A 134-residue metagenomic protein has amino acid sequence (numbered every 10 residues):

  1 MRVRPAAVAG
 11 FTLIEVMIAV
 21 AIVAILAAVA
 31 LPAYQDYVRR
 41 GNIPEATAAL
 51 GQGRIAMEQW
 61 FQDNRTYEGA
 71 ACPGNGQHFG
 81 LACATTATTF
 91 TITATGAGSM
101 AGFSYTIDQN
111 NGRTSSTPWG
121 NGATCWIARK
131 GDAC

Functional and structural regions predicted by a protein language model:
R2-R4: Bacterial Sec-dependent N-terminal signal peptides
A6-Y34: N-terminal single-pass transmembrane signal-anchor helix
V8, R40-P44, A48, T85 (+1 more regions): Residues at secondary-structure transition points
V38-T66: Membrane-proximal N-terminal amphipathic helix
I55-C134: Periplasmic/extracellular, small/polar-rich flexible segments of pilin-like filament-forming proteins
